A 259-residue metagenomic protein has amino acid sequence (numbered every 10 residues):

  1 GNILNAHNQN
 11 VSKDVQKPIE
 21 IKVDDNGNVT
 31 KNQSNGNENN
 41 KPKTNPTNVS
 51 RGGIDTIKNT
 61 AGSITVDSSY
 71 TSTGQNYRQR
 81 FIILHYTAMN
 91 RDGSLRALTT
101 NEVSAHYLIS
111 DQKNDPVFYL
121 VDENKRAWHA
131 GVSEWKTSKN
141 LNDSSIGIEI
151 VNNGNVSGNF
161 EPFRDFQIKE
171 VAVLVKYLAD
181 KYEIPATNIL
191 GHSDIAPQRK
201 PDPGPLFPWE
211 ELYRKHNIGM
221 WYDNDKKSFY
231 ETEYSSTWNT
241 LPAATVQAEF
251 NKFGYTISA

Functional and structural regions predicted by a protein language model:
I3-R51: Ser/Thr/Gly/Pro-rich low-complexity, disordered linker/stalk segments of secreted and cell-surface proteins
P18-E20, G154, N159-S258: Basic/polar, cationic surfaces and motifs that engage anionic cell-wall and phosphate/carboxylate ligands
I19-I21, G27, N48-T187: Active-site-adjacent loop/helix surface patches within enzyme catalytic domains that shape the substrate-binding cleft
N37, M89, A196: Alpha-helical and His/Cys-centered functional microenvironments
